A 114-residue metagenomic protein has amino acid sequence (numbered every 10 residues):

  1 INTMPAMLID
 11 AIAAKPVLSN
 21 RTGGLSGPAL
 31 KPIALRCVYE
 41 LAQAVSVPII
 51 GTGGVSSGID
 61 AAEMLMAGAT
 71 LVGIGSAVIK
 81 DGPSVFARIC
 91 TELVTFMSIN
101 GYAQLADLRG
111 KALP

Functional and structural regions predicted by a protein language model:
I1-M7, G54-V55, D60-R88: Glycine-rich phosphate-binding active-site loops on the catalytic face of alpha/beta enzymes
I1-V47: Glycine/Thr-rich beta-alpha phosphate-binding loop at enzyme active sites
I9-G23, L65, V78-Y102: C-terminal helical cap(s) of enzyme catalytic domains, especially alpha/beta-barrels
S26-L30, I50-G54, G75-A77: Glycine- and other small-residue-rich loops at beta-strand/loop junctions that grip anionic moieties
K31, T91-P114: Extended, intrinsically disordered, low-complexity segments
Y39, A61, V94: Short glycine-/small-residue-rich flexible loop motifs, especially phosphate/cofactor-binding loops
V45-I49, A69-T70: Short, well-ordered coil/turn segments that N-cap beta-strands
